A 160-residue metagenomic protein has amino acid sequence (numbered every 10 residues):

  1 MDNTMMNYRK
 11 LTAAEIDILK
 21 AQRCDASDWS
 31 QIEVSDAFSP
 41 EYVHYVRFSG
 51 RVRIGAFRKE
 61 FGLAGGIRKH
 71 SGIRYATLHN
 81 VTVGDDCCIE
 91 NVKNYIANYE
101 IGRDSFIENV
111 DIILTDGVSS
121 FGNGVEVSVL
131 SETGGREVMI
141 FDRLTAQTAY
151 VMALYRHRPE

Functional and structural regions predicted by a protein language model:
M1-E160: Terminal amphipathic alpha-helical/low-complexity segments used for targeting or macromolecular assembly
